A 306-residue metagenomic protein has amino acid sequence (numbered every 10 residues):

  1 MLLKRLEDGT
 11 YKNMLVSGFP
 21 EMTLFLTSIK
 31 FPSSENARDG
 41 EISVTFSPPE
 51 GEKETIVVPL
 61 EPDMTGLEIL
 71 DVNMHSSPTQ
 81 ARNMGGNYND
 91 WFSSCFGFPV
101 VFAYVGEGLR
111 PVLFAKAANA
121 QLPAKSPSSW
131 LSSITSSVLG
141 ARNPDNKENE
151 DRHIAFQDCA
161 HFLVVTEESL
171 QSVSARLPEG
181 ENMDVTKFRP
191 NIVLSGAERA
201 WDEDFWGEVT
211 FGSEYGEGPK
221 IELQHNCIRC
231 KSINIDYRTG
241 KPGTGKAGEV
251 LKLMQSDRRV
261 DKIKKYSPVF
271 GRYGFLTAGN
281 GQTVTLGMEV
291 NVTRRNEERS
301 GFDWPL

Functional and structural regions predicted by a protein language model:
M1-L306: Metal-cofactor-dependent catalytic cores
